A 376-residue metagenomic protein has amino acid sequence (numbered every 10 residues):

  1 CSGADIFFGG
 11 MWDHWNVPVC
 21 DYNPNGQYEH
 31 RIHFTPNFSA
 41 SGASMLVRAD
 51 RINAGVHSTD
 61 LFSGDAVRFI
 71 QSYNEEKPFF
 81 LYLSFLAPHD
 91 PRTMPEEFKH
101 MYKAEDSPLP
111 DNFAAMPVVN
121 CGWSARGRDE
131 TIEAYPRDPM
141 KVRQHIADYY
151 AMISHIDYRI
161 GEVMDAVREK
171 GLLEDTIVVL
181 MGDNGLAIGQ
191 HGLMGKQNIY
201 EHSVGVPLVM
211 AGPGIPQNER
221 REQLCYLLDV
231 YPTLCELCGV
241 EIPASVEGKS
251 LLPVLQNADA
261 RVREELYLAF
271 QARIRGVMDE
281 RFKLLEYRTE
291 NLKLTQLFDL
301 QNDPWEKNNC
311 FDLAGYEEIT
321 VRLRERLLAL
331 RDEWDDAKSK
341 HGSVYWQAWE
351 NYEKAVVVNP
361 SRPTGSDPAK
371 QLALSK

Functional and structural regions predicted by a protein language model:
S2, E201-G205, V246, Q271-A272 (+2 more regions): Short, solvent-exposed loop/turn segments at the edges of secondary structure
H14-C225, L237-S245, R288-N291, G315-E318 (+3 more regions): Active-site-proximal cap/lid insertion segments
M164, R168, P253-R263: Basic phosphate/pyrophosphate-binding loop/patch that engages nucleotide-derived ligands
G212, V277-E280, Y287-T289, L300: Active-site beta-strand termini and strand-to-loop segments that position acidic
L227, Y231: Zinc-coordinating Cys/His ligand positions in small cysteine/histidine-rich zinc-finger domains
D303: Intrinsically disordered, low-complexity polar regions and short flexible loop motifs
F311-E350: A contiguous, mid-protein "functional segment" used to position or interact with cofactors/ions or partner subunits
